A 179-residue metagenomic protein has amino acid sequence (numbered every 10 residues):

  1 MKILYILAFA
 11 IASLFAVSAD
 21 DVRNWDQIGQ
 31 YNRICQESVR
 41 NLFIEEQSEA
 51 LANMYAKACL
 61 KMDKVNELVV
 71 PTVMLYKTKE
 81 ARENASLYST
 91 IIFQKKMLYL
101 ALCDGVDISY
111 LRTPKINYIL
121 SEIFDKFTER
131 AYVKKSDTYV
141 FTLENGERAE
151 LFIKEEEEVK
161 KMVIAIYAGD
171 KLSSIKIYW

Functional and structural regions predicted by a protein language model:
M1-I3, G29, A165: Intrinsically disordered, low-complexity segments enriched in small/polar residues
I3-S13: Sec-dependent N-terminal signal peptides
A8, N41-F43, D125, K135-S136: Short secondary-structure boundary micro-motifs
I11-F15, K171-S173: Compositionally biased non-globular segments, especially hydrophobic aliphatic-rich helices of signal peptides
F15-M97: Alpha-helical protein-protein interaction scaffolds
W25-N32, P114-Y118, D125-E129, D137-T142 (+1 more regions): Short linear motifs at secondary-structure transitions and domain/linker junctions
V69, V73-S136: Surface-exposed, polar helix/loop patches in the mature regions of secreted/periplasmic/lumenal proteins that form
F127-W179: N-terminal accessory interaction module
